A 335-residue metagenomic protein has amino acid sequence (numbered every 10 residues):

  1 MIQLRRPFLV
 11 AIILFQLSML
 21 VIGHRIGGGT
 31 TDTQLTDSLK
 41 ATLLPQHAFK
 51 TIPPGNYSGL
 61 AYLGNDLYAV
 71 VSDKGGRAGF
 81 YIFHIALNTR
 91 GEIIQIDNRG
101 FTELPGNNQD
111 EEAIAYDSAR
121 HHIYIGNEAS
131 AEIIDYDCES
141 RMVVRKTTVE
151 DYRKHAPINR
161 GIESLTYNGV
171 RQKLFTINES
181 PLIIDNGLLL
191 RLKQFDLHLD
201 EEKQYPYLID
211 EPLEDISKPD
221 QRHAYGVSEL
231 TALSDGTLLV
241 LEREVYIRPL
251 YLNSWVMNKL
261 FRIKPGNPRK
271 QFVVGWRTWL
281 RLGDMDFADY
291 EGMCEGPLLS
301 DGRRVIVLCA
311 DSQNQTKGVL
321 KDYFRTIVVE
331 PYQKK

Functional and structural regions predicted by a protein language model:
M1-I2, V21: General helical secondary-structure elements
I2-A11: N-terminal Sec-pathway targeting helices
R6-P7, L17, I123: Hydrophobic alpha-helical segments, especially transmembrane helices and their immediate juxtamembrane helical caps
A11-V21: Hydrophobic membrane-insertion alpha-helices, especially the h-region of bacterial N-terminal signal peptides
V21-K335: Sequence/structural signature of beta-propeller domains
